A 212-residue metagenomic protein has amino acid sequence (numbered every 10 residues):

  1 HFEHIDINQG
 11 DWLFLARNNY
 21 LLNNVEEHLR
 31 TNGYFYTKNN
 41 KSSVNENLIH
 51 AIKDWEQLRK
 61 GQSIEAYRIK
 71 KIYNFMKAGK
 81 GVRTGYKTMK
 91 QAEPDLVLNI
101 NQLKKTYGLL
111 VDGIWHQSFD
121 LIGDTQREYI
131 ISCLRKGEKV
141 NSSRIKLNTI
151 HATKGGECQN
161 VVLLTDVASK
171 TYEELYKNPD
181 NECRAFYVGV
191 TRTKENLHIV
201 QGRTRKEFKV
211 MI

Functional and structural regions predicted by a protein language model:
H1-I212: The feature marks helicase ATPase cores and/or their adjacent C-terminal helical subdomains in SF1/SF2/AAA+ helicases
